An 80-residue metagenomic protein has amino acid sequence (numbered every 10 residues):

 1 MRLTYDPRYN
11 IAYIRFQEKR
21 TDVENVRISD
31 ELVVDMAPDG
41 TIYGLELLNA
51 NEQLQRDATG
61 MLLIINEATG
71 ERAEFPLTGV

Functional and structural regions predicted by a protein language model:
M1-V80: Small, basic N-terminal interaction modules of short regulatory proteins
